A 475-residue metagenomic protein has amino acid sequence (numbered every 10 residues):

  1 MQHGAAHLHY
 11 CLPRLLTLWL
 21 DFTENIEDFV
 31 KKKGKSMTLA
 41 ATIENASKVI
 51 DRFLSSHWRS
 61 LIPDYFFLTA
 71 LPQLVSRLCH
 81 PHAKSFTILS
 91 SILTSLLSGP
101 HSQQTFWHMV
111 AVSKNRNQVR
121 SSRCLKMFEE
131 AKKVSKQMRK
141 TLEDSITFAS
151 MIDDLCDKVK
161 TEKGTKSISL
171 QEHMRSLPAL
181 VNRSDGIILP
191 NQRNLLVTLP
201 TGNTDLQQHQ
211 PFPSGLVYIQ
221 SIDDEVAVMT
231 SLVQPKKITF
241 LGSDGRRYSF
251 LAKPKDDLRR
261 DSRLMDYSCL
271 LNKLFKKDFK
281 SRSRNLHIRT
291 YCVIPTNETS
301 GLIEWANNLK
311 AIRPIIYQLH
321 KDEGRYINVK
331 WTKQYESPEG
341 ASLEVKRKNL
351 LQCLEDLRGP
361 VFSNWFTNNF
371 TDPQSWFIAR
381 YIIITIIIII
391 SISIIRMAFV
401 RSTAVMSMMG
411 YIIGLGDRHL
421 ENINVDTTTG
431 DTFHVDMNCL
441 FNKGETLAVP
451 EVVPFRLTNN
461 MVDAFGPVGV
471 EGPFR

Functional and structural regions predicted by a protein language model:
Q2-I62, D185-L206, S342-P360: Eukaryotic alpha-helical scaffold "rod" segments
A6, E44, L61, Y65-L68 (+5 more regions): Intrinsic disorder
F22-I26, K33-L39, D51-R120, K126 (+9 more regions): C-terminal catalytic region of ATP-dependent kinase domains
S47, L71, S85-F86, L93-L96 (+6 more regions): Hydrophobic two-helix hairpin corresponding to the core of helix-turn-helix DNA-binding domains
T198-A398, S402-L415, T428-F433, N438-K443: Conserved ATP-binding subdomain of kinase catalytic cores across diverse folds
D417, E421-N424: Catalytic-loop signature of eukaryotic-like protein kinases
